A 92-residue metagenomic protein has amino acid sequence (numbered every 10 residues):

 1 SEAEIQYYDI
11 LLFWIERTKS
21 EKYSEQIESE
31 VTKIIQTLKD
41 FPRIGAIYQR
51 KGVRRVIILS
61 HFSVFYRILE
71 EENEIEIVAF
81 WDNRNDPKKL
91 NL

Functional and structural regions predicted by a protein language model:
S1-E28: Arg/Lys-rich, positively charged N-terminal/basic patches that mediate binding to nucleic acids
A3, V31, Y66: GIY-YIG nuclease signature motif recognition
Y8, Q26, V31-T32, V56-S60: PIN-domain endoribonuclease scaffold, especially VapC-family toxins
Y23-Q26, A46-V53, L69, N85 (+1 more regions): Solvent-exposed interaction patches of small proteins and small membrane subunits
I35-K39: Short proline/glycine- and basic residue-enriched helix-capping loop/turn segments at helix->loop/beta transitions
D40-E71: Basic/aromatic recognition patch in beta-strand/loop cores that engages polyanionic ligands
F62-S63, R67-L92: Enriched for short, Lys/Arg-rich terminal
